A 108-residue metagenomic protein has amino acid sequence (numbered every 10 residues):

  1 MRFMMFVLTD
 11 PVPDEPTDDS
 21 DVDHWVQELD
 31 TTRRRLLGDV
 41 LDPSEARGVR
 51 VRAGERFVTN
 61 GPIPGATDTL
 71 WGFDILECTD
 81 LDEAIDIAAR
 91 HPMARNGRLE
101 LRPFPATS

Functional and structural regions predicted by a protein language model:
M1-S108: Conserved, structured core segments of small domains
